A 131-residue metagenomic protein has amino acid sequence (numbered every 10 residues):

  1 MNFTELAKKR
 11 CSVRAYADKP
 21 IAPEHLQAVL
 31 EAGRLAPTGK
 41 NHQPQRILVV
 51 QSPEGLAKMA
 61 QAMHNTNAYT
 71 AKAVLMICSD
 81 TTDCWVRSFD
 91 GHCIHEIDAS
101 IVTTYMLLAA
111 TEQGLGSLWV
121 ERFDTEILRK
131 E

Functional and structural regions predicted by a protein language model:
M1-A73, C78-S79: N-terminal amphipathic, basic helical "cap/leader" segment at the start of enzyme domains
G33, L75, C84, D90-E131: Small-aliphatic-rich amphipathic alpha-helix that forms the alpha element of a beta-alpha
